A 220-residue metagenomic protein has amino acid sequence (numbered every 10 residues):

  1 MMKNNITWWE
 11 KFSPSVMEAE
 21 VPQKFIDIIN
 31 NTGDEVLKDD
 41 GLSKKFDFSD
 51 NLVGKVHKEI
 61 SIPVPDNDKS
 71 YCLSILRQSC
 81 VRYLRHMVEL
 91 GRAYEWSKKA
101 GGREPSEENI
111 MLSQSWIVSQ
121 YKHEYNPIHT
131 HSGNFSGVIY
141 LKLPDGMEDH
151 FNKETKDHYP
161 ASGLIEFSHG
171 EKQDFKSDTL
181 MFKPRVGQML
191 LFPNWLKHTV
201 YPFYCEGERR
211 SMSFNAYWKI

Functional and structural regions predicted by a protein language model:
M1-P105, H123-N126: Non-heme Fe(II)/2-oxoglutarate
E18, S136-V138, S211-S213: Beta-strand secondary-structure signal
Q23, E171, L196: A broadly conserved detector of short glycine/acidic/proline-rich loop/turn motifs that flank catalytic sites and bind
N109-M189, E208: Catalytic core of non-heme Fe(II) oxygenases with the double-stranded beta-helix
E124-Y125, W195-T199: Histidine-centered metal-chelating micro-motifs
Y201-S211: Ligand-binding loop in jelly-roll beta-barrel domains
N215-I220: Double-stranded beta-helix
